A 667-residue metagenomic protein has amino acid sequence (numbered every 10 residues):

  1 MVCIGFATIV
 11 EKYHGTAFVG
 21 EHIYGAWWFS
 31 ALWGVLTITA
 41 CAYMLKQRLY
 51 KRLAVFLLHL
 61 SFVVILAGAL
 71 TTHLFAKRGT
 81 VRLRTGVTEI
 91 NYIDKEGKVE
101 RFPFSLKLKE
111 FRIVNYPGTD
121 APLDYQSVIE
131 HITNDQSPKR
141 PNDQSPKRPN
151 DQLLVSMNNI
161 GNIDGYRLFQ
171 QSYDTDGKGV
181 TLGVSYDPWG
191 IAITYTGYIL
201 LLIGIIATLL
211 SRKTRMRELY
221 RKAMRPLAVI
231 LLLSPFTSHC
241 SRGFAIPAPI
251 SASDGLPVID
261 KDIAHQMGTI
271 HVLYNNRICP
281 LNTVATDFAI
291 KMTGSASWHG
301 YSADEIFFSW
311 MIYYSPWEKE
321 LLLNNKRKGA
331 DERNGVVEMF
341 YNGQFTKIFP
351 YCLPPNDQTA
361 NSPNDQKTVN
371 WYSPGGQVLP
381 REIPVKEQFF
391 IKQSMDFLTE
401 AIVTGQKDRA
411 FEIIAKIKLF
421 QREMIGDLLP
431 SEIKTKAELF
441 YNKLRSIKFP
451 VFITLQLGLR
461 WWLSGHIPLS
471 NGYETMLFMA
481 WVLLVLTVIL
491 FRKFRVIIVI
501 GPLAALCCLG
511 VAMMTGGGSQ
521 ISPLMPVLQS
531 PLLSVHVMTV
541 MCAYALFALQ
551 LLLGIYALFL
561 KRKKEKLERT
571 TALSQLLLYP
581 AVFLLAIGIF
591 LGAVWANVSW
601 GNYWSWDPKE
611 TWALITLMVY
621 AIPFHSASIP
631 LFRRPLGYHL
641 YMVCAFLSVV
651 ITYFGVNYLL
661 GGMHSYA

Functional and structural regions predicted by a protein language model:
M1-A667: Solvent-exposed, non-transmembrane regions of integral membrane proteins
